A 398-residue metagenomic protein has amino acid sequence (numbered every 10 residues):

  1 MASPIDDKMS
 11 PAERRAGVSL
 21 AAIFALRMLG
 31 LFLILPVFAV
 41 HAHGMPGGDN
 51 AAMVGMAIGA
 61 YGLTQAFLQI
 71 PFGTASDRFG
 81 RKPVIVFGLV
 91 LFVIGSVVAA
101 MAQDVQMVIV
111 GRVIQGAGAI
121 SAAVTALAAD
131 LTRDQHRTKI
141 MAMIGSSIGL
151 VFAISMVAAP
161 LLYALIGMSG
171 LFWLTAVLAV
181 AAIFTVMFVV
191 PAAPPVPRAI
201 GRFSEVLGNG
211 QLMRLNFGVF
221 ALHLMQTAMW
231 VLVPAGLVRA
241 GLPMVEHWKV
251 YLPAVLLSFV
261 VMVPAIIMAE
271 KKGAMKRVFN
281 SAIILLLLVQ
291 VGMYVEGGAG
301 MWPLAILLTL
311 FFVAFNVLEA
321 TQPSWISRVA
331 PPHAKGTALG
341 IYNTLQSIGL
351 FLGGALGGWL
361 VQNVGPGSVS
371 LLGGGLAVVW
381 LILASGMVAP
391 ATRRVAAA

Functional and structural regions predicted by a protein language model:
A2-R14, V190-A221: Juxtamembrane intracellular "pre-TM" segments in multi-pass secondary transporters
F67-Q103: Conserved MFS/SLC helix-loop-helix module at the cytosolic interface between two early adjacent transmembrane helices
L68-F79, V260-A274, V361: Helix-to-loop junctions at the C-terminal end of transmembrane segments in multipass secondary transporters
R78-G88, E270-I284: Cytoplasmic membrane-interface "Motif A"-like loop-to-helix N-cap segments of 12-TM Major Facilitator Superfamily
G111-G149: Cytoplasmic helix-loop-helix junction between adjacent transmembrane helices in 12-TM secondary transporters
I120-T132, V317-A330: Intracellular juxtamembrane helix-capping segments at the cytosolic ends of symmetry-related transmembrane helices
A176-P195, L383-V388: C-terminal membrane-cytosol helix-exit motif in multi-pass small-molecule transporters
K276-Q322: C-terminal transmembrane helical hairpin of 12-TM major facilitator-type secondary transporters
